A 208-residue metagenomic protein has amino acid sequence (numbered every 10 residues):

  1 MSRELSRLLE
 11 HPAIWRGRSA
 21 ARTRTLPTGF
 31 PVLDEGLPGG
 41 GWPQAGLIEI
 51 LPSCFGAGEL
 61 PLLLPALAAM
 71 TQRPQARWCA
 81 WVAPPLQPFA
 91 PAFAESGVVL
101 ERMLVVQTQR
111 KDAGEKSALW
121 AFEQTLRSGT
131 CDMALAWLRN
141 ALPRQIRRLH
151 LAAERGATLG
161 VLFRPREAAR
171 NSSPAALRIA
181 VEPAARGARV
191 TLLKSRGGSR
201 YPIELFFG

Functional and structural regions predicted by a protein language model:
M1-W81, P85, A90-P91, E95-E101 (+3 more regions): Detector for small/aliphatic-rich hydrophobic stretches
T28, G58-P65, A113-W120, A141-R144 (+2 more regions): Charged, alpha-helix-enriched surfaces in structured cytosolic catalytic cores of large nucleotide-utilizing machines
E49, A80-W81, D132-W137, V161: Structural motif
Q72, A153-T158, A184, G197: Arginine/glycine-rich "motif VI" loop of SF2 helicases in the C-terminal RecA-like domain
W78-D132, P143-R147, L151-G156: Conserved nucleotide-cofactor-binding alpha/beta core module
L126-L135, E182-A188: A polyampholytic, Gly/Pro-enriched intrinsically disordered region
W137-A141, Q145, H150, A157-S173: Long, charge-dense, solvent-exposed interaction surfaces that engage phosphate-rich ligands
L162-G208: Phosphate-binding/switch region of NTP-binding enzymes
